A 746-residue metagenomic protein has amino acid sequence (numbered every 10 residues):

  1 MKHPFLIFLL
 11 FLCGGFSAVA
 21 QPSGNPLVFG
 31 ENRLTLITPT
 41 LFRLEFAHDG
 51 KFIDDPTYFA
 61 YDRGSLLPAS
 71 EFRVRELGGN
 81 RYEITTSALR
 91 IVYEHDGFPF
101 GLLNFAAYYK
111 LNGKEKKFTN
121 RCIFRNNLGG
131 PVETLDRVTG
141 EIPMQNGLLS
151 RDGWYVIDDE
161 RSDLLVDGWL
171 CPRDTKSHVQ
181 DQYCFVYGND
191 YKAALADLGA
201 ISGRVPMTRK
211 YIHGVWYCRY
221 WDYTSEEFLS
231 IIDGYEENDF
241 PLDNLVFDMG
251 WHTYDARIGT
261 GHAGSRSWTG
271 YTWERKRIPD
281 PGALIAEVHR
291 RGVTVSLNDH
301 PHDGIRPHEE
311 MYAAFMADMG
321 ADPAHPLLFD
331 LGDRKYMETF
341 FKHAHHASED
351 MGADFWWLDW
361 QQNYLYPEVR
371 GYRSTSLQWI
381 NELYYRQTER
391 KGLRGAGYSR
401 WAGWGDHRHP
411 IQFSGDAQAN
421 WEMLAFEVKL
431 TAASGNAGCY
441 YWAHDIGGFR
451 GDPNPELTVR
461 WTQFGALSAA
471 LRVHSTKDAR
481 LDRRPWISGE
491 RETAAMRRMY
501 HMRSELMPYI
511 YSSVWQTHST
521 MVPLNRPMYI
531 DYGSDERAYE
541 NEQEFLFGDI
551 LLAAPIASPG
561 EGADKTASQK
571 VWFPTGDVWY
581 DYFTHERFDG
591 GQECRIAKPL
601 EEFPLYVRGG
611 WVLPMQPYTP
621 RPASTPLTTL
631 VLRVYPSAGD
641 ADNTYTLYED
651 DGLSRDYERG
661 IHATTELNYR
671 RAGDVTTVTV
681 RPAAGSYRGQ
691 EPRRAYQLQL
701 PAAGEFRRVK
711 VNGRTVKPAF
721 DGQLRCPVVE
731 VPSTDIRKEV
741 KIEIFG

Functional and structural regions predicted by a protein language model:
P4-G14: Sec-dependent N-terminal signal peptides
V19-S202, T208-Y211, C218, S225-E227 (+8 more regions): N-terminal accessory segment at the very beginning of proteins
P56-E71, Y580-L600, R708-V731: Solvent-exposed beta-strand/loop surfaces of large extracellular or lumenal domains
I91, N104-E602, R608: Catalytic-domain carbohydrate-binding cleft regions of carbohydrate-active enzymes
L383, A417, F426, V711-G746: Conserved, charge-rich beta-strand/loop surface module that forms ligand/interface-binding patches within domains
H585, E593-Y635: Accessory carbohydrate-binding/adhesion or oligomerization-edge regions at the termini of glycan-active proteins
